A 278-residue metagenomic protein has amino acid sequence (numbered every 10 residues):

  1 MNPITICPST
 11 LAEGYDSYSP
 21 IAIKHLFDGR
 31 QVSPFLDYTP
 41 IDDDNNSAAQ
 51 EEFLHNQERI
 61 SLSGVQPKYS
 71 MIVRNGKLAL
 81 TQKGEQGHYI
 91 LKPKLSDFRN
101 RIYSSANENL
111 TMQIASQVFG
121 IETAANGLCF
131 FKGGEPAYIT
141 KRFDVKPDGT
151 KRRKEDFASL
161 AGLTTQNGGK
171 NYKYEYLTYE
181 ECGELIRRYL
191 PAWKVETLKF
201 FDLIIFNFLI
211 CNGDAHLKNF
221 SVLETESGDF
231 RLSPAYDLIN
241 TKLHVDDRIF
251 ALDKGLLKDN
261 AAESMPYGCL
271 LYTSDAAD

Functional and structural regions predicted by a protein language model:
M1-L217, S221-S274: Anionic ligand-binding catalytic core segments
A276-D278: Positively charged, low-complexity/disordered segments
